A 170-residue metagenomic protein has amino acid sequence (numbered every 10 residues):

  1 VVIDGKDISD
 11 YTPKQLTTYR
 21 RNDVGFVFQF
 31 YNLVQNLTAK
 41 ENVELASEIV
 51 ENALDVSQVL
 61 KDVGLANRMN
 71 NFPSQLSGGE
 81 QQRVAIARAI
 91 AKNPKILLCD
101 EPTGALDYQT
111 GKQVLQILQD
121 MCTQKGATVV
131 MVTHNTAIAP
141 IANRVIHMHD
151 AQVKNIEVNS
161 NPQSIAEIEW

Functional and structural regions predicted by a protein language model:
V1-M148: ABC family nucleotide-binding domain
Q152-W170: Conserved beta-strand-loop-alpha-helix hinge in the C-terminal portion of ABC ATPase nucleotide-binding domains
